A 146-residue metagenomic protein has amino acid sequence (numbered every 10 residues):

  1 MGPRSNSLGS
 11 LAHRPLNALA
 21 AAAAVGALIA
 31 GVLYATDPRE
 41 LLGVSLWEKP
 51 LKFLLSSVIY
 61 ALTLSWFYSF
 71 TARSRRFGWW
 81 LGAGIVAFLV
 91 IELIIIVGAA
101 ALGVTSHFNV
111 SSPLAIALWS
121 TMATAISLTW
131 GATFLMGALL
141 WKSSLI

Functional and structural regions predicted by a protein language model:
M1-P15, L33-V44, A61-G82, S106 (+1 more regions): Juxtamembrane membrane-water interface segments of multi-pass membrane proteins, especially cytoplasmic-side
S7, I85, A115-L118: Active-site-adjacent core segments of small-molecule enzymes
P15-A35, E48-F70, G82-A101, T121-A138: Hydrophobic cores of alpha-helical transmembrane segments in multi-pass integral membrane proteins
V32-P50, A101-L118: Membrane-interface interhelical loops and short amphipathic "cap" helices that link adjacent transmembrane segments
